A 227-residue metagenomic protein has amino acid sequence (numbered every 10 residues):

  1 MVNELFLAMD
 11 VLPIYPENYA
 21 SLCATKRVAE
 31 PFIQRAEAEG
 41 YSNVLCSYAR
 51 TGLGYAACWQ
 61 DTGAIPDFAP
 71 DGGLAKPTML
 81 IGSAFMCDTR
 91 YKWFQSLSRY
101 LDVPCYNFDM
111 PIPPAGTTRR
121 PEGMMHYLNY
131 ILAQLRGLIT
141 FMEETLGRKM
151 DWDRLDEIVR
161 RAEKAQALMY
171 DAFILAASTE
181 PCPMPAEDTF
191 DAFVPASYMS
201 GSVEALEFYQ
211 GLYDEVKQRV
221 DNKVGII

Functional and structural regions predicted by a protein language model:
M1-E143, K149: Trp/Phe/Arg-rich N-terminal binding region typifying the photolyase-homology
L132-I227: A charged, amphipathic alpha-helical module
